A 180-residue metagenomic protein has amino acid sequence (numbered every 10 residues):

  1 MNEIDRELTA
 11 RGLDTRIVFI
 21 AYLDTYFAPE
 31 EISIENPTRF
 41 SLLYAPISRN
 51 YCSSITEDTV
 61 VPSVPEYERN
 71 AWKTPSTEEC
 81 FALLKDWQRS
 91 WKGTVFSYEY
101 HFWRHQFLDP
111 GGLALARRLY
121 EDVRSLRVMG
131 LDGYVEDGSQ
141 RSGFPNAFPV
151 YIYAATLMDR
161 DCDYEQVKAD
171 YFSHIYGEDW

Functional and structural regions predicted by a protein language model:
M1-A169, I175, D179: Catalytic-core regions of glycoside hydrolase
